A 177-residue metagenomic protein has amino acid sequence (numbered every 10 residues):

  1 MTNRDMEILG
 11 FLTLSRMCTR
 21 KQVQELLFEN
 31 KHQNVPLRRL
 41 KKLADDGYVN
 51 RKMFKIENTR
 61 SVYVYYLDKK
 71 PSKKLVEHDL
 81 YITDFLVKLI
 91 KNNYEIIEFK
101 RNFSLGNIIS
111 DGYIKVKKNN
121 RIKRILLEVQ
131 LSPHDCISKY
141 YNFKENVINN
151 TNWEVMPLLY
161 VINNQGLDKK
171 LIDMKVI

Functional and structural regions predicted by a protein language model:
M1-K70: Nuclease-adjacent, charged terminal/linker segments that flank catalytic cores
L27, L40, A44, F85-N93 (+1 more regions): Hydrophobic, Leu/Ile/Phe/Ala-enriched alpha-helical segments that form helix-helix packing faces
K69-F103: Acidic-basic catalytic patches of nuclease active cores, encompassing PD-(D/E)XK and other metal-cofactor nuclease
I90, M174-I177: Structural recognition of alpha->loop->beta junctions
I90-L126, L131-D135: Active-site metal-binding core of divalent-cation-utilizing nuclease and nuclease-like domains
R124, V129-K175: Catalytic cores of nucleic-acid endonucleases
